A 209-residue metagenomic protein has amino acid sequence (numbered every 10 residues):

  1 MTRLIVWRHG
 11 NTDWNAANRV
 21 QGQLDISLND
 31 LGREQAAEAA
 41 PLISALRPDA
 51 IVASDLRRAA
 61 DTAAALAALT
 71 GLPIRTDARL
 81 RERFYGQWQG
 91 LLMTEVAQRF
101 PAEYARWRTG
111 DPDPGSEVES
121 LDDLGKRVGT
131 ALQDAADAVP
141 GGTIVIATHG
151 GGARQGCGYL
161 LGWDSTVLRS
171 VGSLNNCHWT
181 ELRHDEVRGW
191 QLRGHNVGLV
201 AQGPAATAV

Functional and structural regions predicted by a protein language model:
M1-I5, A50: Extreme N-terminal starter segment of soluble prokaryotic enzymes
M1-T2, R83-E95, D137-T143, G158-V209: Acidic, low-complexity terminal tails and accessory targeting/binding regions of phosphate-metabolizing enzymes
I5, R75-D77, R193: General small-molecule cofactor/ligand-binding pocket signal
H9, H149: Short, conserved phosphate/pyrophosphate- and ester-handling motifs at nucleotide-, phospho-/glycolipid
N11-A65, G115-G129: Loop-to-helix element that buttresses phosphate recognition and phosphoryl-transfer chemistry
A16-R19, P101-G115: Short, basic/glycine-rich phosphate-binding loops at helix/coil junctions that contact nucleotide phosphates
E38-Y104: Phosphate-coordination/substrate-recognition cap region in phosphate-metabolizing enzymes
G150-R154, Q191: GST superfamily/GST-like fold recognition
